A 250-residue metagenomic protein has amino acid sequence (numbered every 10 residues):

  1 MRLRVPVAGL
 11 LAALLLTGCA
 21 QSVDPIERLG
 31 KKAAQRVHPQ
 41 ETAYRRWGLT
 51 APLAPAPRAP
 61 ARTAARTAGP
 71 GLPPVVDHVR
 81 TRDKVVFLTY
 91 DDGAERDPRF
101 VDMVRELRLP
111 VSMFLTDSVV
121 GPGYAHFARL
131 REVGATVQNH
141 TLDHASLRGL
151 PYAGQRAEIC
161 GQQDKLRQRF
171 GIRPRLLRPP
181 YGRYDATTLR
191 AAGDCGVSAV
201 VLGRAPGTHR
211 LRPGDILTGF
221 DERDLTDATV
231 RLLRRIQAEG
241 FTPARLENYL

Functional and structural regions predicted by a protein language model:
M1-A8: Bacterial N-terminal signal peptides that target proteins for export
L15-G18: C-terminal motif of bacterial Sec signal peptides marking the signal peptidase cleavage site
A20-S22: Bacterial signal peptide processing site
L29-L53: Post-signal peptide N-terminal segment of mature Sec-exported envelope proteins
R45-R46, T63-R66, G154-G161: Flexible, polar/low-complexity N-terminal or interdomain linker segments that lie immediately upstream of folded
G48-N139, D143-S146, K165: Active-site beta->alpha N-cap acidic-glycine motif
R99, S146-L250: Catalytic domains of cell-wall/extracellular-matrix polysaccharide-remodeling enzymes, centered on de-N-acetylation
